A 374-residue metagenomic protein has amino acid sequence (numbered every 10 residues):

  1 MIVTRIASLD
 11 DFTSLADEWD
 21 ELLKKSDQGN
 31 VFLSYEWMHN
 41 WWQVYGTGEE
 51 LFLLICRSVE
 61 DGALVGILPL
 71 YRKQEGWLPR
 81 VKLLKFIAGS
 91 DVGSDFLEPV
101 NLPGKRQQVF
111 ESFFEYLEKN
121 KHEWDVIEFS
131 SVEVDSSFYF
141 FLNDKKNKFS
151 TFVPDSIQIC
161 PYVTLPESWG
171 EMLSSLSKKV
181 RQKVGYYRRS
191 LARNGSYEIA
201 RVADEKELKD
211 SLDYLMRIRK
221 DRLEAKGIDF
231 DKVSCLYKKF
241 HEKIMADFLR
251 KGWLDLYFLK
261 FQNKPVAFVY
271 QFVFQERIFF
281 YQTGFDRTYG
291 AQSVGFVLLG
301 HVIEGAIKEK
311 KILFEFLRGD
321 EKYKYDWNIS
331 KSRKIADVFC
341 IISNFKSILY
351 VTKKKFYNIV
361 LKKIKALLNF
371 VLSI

Functional and structural regions predicted by a protein language model:
V3-F86, S131-C160, T164-G290: A conserved beta-strand-loop-helix scaffold within acyl/acetyltransferase catalytic domains
L9, R72, Y139-G170, Q275 (+1 more regions): Active-site/acyl-donor-binding loops of N-acyltransferases
D95-R106, T283-A291: A short, internal acetyl-CoA/4′-phosphopantetheine-binding micro-motif in the GNAT/acyltransferase core
L102-G104, F129-V134: Structural motif
R106-Y116, A291-I303: Conserved acetyl-CoA-binding loop-helix of GNAT-fold acetyltransferases
L117, F248, A306: Hydrophobic pocket-lining residues that define ligand/cofactor binding sites across diverse proteins
E123-S131, A306-L317: Conserved GNAT acetyl-CoA-binding A-motif
N263, G295, V302, A306 (+2 more regions): Hydrophobic, well-ordered secondary-structure elements that form the walls of internal hydrophobic environments
